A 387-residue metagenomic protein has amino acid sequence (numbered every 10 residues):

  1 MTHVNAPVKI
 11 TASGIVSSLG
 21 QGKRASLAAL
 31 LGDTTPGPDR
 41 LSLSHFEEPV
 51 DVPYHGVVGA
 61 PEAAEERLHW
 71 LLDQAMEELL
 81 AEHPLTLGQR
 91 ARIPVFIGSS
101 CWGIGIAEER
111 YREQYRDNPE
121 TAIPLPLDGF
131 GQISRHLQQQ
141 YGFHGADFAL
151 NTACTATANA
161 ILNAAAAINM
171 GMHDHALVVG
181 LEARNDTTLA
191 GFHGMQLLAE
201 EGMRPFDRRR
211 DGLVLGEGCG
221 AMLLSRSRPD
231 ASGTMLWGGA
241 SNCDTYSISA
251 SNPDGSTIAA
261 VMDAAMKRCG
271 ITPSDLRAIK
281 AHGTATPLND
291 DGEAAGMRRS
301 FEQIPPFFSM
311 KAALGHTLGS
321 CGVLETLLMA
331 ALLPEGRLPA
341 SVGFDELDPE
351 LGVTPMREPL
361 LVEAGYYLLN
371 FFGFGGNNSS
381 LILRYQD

Functional and structural regions predicted by a protein language model:
T2, E82-P94, Y111-A122, R135-A146 (+7 more regions): Structural signature of cysteine-dependent C-C bond-forming condensing enzymes
T2-V4, P38-D73, W102-R116, E120-N163 (+4 more regions): Conserved catalytic cysteine-centered active-site region of acyl-thioester-dependent Claisen-condensing enzymes
H3, P7-S17, R24-L43, L198 (+2 more regions): Condensing-enzyme catalytic core mediating Claisen C-C bond formation in acyl metabolism
A12, T157, G376: Short, conserved phosphate/pyrophosphate- and ester-handling motifs at nucleotide-, phospho-/glycolipid
Q21, I106-R110, T187-G191, Y246-S249 (+2 more regions): Short acidic, glycine/serine/threonine-rich loops at helix termini
R24-I106, V261-P273, S300: Conserved active-site "lid/cap" helical segment
L43, N185-D186, N242-S247, D345-L360: Short, mixed-charge aromatic SLiMs
H282: Glycine-centered flexible beta-alpha turn that most often forms the glycine-rich phosphate-binding loop
